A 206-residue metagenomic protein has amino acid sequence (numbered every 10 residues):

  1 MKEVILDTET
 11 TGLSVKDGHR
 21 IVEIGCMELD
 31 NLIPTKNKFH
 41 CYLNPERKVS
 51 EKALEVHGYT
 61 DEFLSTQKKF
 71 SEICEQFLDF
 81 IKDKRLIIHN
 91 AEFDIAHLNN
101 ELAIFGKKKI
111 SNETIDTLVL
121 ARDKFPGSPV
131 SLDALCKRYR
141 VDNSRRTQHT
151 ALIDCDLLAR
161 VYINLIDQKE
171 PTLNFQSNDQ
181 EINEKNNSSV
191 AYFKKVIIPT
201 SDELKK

Functional and structural regions predicted by a protein language model:
M1-N112, R122-F125, A134-Y139, N143-H149: Conserved non-catalytic scaffold segment of RNase H-like nuclease domains
Q67, L152, S201-L204: Generic detection of long, well-ordered alpha-helical segments
R85-E92, H97, E101, D133-S189 (+1 more regions): Acidic, Mg2+-coordinating catalytic module of metal-dependent nucleases/exonucleases that use a two-metal-ion mechanism
G127-S128, D202: A general structural motif
S188-K206: Long hydrophobic alpha-helical segments typical of transmembrane helices together with their membrane-interfacial
